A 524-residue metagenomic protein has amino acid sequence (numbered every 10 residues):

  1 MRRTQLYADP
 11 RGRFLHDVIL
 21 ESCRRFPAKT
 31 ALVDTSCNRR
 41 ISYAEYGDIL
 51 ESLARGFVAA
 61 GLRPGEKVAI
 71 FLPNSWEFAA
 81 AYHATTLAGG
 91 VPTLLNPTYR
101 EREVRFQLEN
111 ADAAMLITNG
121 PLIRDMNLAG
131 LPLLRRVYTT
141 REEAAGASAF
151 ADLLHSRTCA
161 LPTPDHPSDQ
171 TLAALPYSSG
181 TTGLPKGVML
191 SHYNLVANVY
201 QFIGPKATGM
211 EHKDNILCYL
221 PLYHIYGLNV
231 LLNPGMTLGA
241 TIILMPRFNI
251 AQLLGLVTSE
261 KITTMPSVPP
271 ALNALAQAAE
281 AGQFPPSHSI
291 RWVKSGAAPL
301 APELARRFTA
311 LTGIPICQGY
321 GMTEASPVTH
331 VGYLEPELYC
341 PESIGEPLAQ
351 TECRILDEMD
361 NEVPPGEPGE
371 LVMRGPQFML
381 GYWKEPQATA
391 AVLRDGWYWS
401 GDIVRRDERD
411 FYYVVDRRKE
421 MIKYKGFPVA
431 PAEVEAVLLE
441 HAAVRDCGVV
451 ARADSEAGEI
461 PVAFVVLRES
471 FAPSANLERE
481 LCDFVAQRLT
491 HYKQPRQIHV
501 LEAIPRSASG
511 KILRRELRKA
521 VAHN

Functional and structural regions predicted by a protein language model:
T4-F14, A147-L172: Flexible, low-complexity linker/hinge segments
R11, L20, A28-S75, A79-H83 (+1 more regions): Conserved AMP-binding/adenylate-forming core of the ANL superfamily
V18-I19, R55, A59-A60, H83 (+3 more regions): Structural core segment of the AMP-binding/adenylate-forming
P27-T30, T158-Y177, G183-L184, G209-N215: Conserved pre-ATP/AMP-binding loop-to-beta segment of ANL
R40-A44, A173-Y200: Conserved AMP-binding A3 loop
Y99, L116-T118, M265, M359 (+6 more regions): AMP-binding/adenylate-forming catalytic core of the ANL superfamily
V196-N215, I225-T264, A274, A278-A279: Conserved AMP-binding/adenylation subdomain of ANL enzymes
I262-S267, Q277-Y339, E352: Gly/Ser/Thr-rich phosphate-binding loop
